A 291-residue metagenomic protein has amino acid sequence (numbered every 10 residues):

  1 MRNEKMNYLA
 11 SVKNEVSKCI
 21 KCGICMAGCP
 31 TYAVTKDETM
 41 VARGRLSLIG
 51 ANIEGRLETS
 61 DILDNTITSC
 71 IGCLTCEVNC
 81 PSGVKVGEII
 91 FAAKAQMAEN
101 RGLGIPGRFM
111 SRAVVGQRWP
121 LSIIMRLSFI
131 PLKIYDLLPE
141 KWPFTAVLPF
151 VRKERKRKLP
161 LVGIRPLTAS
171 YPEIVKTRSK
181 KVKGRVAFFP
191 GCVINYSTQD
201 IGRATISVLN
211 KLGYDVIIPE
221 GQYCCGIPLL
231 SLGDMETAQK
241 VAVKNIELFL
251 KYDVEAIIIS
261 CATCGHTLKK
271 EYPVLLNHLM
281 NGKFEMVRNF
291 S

Functional and structural regions predicted by a protein language model:
M1-Y8, Y32-N65, G83-S111: Non-heme iron-sulfur electron-transfer modules
E4-V16, R56-I67, T177, N210-Y214: Short, intrinsically disordered, charge-biased short linear motifs at domain edges
A10-S11, G72, A238-V241: Short, glycine/acidic-rich beta->alpha junctions
K13-Y32, S60, D64-V84: Cysteine-centered iron-sulfur cluster-binding motifs in ferredoxin-type domains/subunits of redox enzymes
I24-A27, E38-V41, V216-I218: N-terminal glycine-rich anion-binding loops that anchor highly charged ligand groups
D37, V78, V193-I194: Glycine-/small-residue-rich active-site loops that bind phosphorylated ligands and cofactors
V86-S291: Iron-sulfur cluster-binding electron-transfer modules in prokaryotic oxidoreductases
